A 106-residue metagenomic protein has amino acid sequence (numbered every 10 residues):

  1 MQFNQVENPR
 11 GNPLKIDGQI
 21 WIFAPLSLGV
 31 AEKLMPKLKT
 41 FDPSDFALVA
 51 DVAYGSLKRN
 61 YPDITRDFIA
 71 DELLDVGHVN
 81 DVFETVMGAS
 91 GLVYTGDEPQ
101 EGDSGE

Functional and structural regions predicted by a protein language model:
M1-E7: Extended acidic low-complexity intrinsically disordered regions
E7-P9, D17-E106: Short, surface-exposed, charged amphipathic helix/loop patches that serve as local interaction elements
L14: Short aromatic-centered micro-motifs
